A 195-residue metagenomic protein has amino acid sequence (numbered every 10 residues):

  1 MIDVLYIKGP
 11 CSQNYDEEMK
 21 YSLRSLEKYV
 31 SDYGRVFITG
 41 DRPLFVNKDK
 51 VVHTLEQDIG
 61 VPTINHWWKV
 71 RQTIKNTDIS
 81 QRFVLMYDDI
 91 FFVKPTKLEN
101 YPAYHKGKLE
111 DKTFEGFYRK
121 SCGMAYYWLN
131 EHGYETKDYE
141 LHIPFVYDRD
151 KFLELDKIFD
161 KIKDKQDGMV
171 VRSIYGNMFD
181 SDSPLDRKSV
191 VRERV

Functional and structural regions predicted by a protein language model:
M1-I59, Y175, S181-S183: N-terminal anchoring/stem segment of glycosyltransferases
D3-L5, G60-P62, K75, R192-V195: Ser/Thr/Asn(+Pro)-rich, low-complexity disordered segments
Y6, H66-R71, Y104, D111-K112 (+1 more regions): Membrane-interface amphipathic segments in extracytoplasmic regions
D16-K28, L55-M86: A conserved donor-nucleotide-binding helix/loop in the catalytic core of Leloir-type glycosyltransferases
V46-W68, L98-K106, V195: Active-site regions of enzymes building and remodeling cell-envelope glycoconjugates
I90-F91: Acidic metal-phosphate-binding loop of nucleotide-sugar-dependent transferases
K94-A125: Conserved donor-nucleotide/metal-binding helix-loop-beta segment in metal-dependent transferases, i.e., the alpha-helix
F117-V195: Catalytic core and acceptor-binding pocket of nucleotide-sugar-dependent glycosyltransferases
